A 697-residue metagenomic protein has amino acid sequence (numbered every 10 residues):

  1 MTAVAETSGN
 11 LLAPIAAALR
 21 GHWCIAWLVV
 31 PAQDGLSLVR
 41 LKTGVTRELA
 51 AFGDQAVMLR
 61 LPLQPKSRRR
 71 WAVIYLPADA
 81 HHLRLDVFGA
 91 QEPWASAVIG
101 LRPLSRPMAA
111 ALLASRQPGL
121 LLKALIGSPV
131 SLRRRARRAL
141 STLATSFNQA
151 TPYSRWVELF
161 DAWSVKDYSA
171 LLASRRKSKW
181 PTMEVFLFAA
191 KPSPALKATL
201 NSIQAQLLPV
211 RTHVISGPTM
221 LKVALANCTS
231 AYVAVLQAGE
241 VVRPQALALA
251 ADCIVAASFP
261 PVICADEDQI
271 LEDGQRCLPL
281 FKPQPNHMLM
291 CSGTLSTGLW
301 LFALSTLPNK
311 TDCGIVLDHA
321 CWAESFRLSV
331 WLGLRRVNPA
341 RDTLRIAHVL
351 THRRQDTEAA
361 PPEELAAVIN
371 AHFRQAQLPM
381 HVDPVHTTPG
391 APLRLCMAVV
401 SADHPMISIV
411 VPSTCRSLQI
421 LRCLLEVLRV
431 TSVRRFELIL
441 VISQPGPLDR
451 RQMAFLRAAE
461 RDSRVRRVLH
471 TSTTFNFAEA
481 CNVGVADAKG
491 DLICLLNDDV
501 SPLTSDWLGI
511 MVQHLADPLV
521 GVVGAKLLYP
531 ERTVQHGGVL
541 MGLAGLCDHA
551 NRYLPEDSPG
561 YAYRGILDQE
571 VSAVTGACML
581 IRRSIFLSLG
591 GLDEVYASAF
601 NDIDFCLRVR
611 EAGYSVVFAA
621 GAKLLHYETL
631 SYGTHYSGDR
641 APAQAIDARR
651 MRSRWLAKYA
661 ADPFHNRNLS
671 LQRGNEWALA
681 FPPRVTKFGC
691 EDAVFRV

Functional and structural regions predicted by a protein language model:
R106-M183, F188, S193-P194, T199 (+8 more regions): Non-catalytic membrane-proximal stalk/linker segments that position and tether the catalytic domains
S174-K179, A198-V210, L425-R435: Short, acidic, metal-binding catalytic loop of nucleotide-sugar glycosyltransferases
G217-C228, T471-A488: Glycine-rich, basic loop-to-helix element that forms the pyrophosphate-binding segment of sugar-nucleotide handling
V233, I493: Short aromatic/hydrophobic "clamp" motif used to bind/position activated sugar donors
Q245-C277, A340-R341, V500-L546: Conserved donor NDP-sugar-binding/catalytic core segment of glycosyltransferases
C277-T306, A478-E479, V534, G542-S584: A recurrent flexible, glycine/aromatic-enriched loop bordering the glycosyltransferase active site that acts as
T306, D318-D342, I346-A347, W507-M511 (+2 more regions): A short, conserved alpha-helix in the catalytic core of glycosyltransferases
D342-A360, T388-L393, E594, Y614 (+1 more regions): Active-site donor/metal-binding and catalytic loop motifs of nucleotide-sugar-dependent glycosylation enzymes
